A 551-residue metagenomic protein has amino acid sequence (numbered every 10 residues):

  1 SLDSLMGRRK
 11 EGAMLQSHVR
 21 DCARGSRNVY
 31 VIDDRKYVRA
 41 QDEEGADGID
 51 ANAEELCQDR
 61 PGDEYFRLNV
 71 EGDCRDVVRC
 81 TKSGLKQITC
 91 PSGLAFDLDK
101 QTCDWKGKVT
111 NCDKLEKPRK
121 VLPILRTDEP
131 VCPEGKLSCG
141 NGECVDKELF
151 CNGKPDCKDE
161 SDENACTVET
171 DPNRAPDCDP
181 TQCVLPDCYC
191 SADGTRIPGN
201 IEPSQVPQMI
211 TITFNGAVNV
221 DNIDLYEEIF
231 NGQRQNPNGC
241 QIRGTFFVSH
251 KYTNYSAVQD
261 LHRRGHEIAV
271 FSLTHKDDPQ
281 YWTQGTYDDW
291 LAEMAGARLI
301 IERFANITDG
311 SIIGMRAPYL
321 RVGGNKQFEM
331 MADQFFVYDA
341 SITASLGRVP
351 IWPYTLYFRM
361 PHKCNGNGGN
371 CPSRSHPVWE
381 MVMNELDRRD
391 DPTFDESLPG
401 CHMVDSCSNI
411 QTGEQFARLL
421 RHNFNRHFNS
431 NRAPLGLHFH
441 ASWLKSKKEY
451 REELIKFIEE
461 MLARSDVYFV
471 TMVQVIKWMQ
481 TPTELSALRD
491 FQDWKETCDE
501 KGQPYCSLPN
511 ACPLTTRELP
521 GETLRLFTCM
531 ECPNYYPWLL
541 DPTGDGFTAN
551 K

Functional and structural regions predicted by a protein language model:
S1, A13, C22, C57 (+21 more regions): Disulfide-bonded cysteines in secreted/extracellular proteins and peptides
L5-G12, Q16-L149, G153-T167: Cysteine-rich, disulfide-bonded extracellular modules and peptides in secreted proteins and receptor ectodomains
R75-T81, D104, C151-K154, K158 (+5 more regions): Amphipathic alpha-helical interaction motifs in eukaryotic regulatory proteins
S92, A317, M383-E385: Active-site donor-binding loop signature of nucleotide-sugar glycosyltransferases
R174-A269, T274-P279, Y287, G296-E329 (+12 more regions): Active-site beta->alpha N-cap acidic-glycine motif
N222, H275-A305, T355-N429, Y450: Alpha-helical scaffold elements lining the catalytic groove of polysaccharide deacetylases
R489-D499: A polyampholytic, Gly/Pro-enriched intrinsically disordered region
